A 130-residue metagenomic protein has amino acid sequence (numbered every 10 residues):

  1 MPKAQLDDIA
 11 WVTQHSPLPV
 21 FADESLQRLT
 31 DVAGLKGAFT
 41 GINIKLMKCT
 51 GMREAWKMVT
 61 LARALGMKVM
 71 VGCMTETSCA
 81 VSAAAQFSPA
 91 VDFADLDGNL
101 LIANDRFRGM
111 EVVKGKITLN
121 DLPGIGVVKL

Functional and structural regions predicted by a protein language model:
M1-S82, Q86, A103-G115: Catalytic core of soluble alpha/beta enzymes
D92-D95: Short helix/strand-capping turn motifs
N99: Active-site cofactor/co-catalyst pockets and adjacent glycine-rich loops in catalytic enzymes
F107-L130: C-terminal extensions of enzymes
